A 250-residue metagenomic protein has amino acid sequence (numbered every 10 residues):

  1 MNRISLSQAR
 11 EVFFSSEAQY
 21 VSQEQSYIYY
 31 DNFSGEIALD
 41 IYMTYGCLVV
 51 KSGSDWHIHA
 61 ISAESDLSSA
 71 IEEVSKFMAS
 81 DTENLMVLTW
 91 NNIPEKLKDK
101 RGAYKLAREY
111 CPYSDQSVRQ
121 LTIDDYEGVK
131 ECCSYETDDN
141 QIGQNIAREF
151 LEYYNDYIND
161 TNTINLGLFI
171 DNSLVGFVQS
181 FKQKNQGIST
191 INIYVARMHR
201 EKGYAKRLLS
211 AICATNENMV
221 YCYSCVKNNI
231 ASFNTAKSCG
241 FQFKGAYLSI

Functional and structural regions predicted by a protein language model:
M1-S22, Y113-E149: Short amphipathic alpha-helix that is part of the acyltransferase structural core
I4, R10-E83, L174-S189, Y194-R197: Conserved donor-binding loop and adjoining core beta-sheet/short helix segment in diverse acyl/aminoacyl transferases
V12-Q23, Y45-C47, I71-E72, L88-N91 (+5 more regions): Long, contiguous binding/interaction regions
Y45-E127, I250: Acyl-donor-binding surface of acyltransferase catalytic domains
D66-F77, V195, E201-T215, S232-S238: Conserved acetyl-CoA-binding loop-helix of GNAT-fold acetyltransferases
A79-N91, G187, N216-K227: Conserved GNAT acetyl-CoA-binding A-motif
N92-K100, K206, K227-G245: Conserved active-site alpha-helix within GNAT-family acetyltransferase domains
N145-I188, N192-A196: A conserved beta-strand-loop-helix scaffold within acyl/acetyltransferase catalytic domains
